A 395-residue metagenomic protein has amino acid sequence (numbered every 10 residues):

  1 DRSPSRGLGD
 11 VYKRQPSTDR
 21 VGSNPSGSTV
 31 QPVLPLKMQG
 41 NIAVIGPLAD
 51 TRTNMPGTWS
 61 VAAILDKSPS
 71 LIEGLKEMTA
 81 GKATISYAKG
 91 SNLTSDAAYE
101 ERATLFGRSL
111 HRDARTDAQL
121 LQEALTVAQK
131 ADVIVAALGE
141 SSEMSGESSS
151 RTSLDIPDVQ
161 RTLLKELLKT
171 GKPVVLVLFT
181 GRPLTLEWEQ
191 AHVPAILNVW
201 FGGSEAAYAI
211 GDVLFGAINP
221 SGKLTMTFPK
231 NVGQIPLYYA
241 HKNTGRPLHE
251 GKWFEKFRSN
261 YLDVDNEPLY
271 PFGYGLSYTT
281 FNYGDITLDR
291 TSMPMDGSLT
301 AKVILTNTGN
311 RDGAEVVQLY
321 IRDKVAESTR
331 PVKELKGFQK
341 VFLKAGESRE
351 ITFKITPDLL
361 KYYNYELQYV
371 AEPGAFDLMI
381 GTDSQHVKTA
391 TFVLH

Functional and structural regions predicted by a protein language model:
D1-Q15: Single conserved hydrophobic/aromatic residue that forms the stacking wall/gate of nucleotide- or nucleobase-binding
K13-P16, S28-Q39, A118-V133: Short amphipathic alpha-helices and their capping/turn segments at secondary-structure boundaries
Q31-L36, K82-G90, V175-L178, N219-Y238 (+3 more regions): Acidic/polar loop patches that form or flank catalytic/metal-binding clefts of enzymes that bind anionic ligands
K37, A43-L48, R52-N54, A88-G90 (+13 more regions): Generic beta-strand/beta-sheet core signal
D50-M78, S148-D158, T329: Glycine- and acidic-residue-enriched helix-capping/strand-helix junction motifs
P56-V61, S148-T152, A191-W200, I235 (+3 more regions): Short beta-alpha connecting loops at secondary-structure transitions that line or flank enzyme active sites
A88-K89, L93-E100, L105-A191: Hydrophobic helix-and-loop "lid/oligomerization" segment in the mid-to-C-terminal part of catalytic domains
N243-T244, L248, L262-E267, P271-H395: Intrinsically disordered, low-complexity Ser/Thr/Gly-rich stretches
